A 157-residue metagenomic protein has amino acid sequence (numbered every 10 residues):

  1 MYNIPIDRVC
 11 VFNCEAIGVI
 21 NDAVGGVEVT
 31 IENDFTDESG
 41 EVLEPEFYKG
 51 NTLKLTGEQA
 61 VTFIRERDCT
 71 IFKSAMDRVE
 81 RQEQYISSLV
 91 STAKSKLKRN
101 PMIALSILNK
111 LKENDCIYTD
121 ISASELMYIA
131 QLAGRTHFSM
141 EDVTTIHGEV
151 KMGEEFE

Functional and structural regions predicted by a protein language model:
M1-I31: Aromatic- and charge-enriched surface segment that lines or borders ligand/interaction sites
M1-R8, K49-G50, D68-D77, V90-K98 (+2 more regions): Second-shell loop/turn segments in exported
R8-V11, T62-F63, D142-T145: Structural recognition of the beta-strand scaffold that forms the well-ordered cores of secreted hydrolase catalytic
F12-C14, E32-D34, R67, I146-E149: Active-site-proximal beta-strand/loop segments in catalytic clefts of secreted hydrolases
V19-A104: Flexible, polar/acidic helix-loop-strand segments at domain edges
R99-N109, S124-E125: Short catalytic/ligand-gating loop segments at beta-alpha or beta-beta junctions within enzyme catalytic domains
L111-E157: C-terminal solvent-exposed extensions
